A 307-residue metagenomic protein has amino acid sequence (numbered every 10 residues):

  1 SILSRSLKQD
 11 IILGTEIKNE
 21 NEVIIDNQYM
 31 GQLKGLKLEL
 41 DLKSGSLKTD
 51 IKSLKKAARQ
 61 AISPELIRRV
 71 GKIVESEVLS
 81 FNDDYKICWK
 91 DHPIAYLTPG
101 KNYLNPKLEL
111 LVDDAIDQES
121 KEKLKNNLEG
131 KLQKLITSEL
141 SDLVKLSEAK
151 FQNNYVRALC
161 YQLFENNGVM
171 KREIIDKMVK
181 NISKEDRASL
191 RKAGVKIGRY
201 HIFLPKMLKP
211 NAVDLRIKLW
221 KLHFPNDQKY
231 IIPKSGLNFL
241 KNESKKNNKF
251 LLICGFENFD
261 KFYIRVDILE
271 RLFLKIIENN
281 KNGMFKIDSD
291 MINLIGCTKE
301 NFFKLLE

Functional and structural regions predicted by a protein language model:
S1-E307: Extended, charged helical/alpha-beta scaffold domains that provide interaction surfaces
